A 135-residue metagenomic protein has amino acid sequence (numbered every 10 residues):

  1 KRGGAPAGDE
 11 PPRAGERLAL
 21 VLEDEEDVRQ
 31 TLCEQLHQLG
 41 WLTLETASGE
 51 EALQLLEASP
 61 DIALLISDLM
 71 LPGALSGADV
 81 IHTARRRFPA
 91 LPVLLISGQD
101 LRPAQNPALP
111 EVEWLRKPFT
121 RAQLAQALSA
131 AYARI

Functional and structural regions predicted by a protein language model:
K1-L20: Disordered, acidic interdomain junction associated with two-component signaling
E23-D24, K117: Acidic di-acidic motifs
Q30-Q38: Charged docking surfaces used in two-component/phosphorelay signaling
E45-L64, P72, A104, Q123: Acidic, metal-coordinating helix/loop segments flanking the phosphotransfer/catalytic sites of two-component signaling
E50, Q54, A78-L91: Short amphipathic alpha-helix used as the core "switch/output" element in two-component signaling
D68-H82: Conserved phosphotransfer microenvironments
F119-Y132: C-terminal output helix
